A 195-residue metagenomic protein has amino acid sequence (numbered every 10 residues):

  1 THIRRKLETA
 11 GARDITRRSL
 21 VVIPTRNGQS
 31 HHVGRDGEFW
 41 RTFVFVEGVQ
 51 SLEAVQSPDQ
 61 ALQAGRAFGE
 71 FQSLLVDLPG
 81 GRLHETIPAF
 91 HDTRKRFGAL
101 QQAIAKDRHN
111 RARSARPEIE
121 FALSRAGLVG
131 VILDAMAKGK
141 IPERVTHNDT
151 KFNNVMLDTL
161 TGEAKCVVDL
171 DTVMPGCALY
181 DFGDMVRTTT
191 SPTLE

Functional and structural regions predicted by a protein language model:
T1-R82: ATP-binding pocket architecture of kinase catalytic cores
R18, R41, R144, E163-C166 (+1 more regions): Protein kinase-like catalytic core scaffold
V46-R66, E70, D77-H147, M156-C166: ATP-dependent phospho-/nucleotidyl transfer catalytic cores
T150: Hydrophobic HxD+1 residue recognition
N153: Conserved protein-kinase catalytic-loop position immediately C-terminal to the HRD catalytic Asp
V168-V173: Activation of the activation-loop gatekeeper triad in protein kinase-fold domains
L179-E195: Active-site activation/catalytic loop segments of kinase-like enzymes and analogous catalytic loops in related
